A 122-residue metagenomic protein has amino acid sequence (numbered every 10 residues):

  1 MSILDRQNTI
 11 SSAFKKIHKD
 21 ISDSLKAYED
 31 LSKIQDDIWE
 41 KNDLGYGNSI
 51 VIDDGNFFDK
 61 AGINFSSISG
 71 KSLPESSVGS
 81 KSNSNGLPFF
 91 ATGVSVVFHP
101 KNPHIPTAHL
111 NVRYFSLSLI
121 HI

Functional and structural regions predicted by a protein language model:
S2, I120-I122: Conserved small/polar residues in nucleotide/adenosyl-binding loops
S2-K81: Gly/Pro-rich turn-and-neighbor structural signature
F65-L119: Aromatic- and glycine-enriched beta-alpha-beta binding-site module
